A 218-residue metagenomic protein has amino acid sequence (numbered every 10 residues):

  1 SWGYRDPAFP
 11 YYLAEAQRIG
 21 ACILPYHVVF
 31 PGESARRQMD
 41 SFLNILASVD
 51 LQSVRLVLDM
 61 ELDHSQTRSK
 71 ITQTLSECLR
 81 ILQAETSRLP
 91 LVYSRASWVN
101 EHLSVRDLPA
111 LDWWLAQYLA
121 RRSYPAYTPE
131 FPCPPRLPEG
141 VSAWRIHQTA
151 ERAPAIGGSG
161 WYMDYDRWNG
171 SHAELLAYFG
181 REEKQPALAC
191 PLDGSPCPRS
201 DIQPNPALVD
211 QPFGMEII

Functional and structural regions predicted by a protein language model:
S1-R88: Substrate-binding cleft of extracellular glycoside hydrolase catalytic domains
P31, S97-W98, P154: Positions that flank functional sites
S34, T67-I71, R95, R167-E174: General structural signal for secondary-structure boundaries
V54-P134: Catalytic domains of cell-wall/extracellular-matrix polysaccharide-remodeling enzymes, centered on de-N-acetylation
R106-I218: Functionally critical loop-and-helix segments that line ligand-binding/catalytic clefts of soluble enzyme domains
